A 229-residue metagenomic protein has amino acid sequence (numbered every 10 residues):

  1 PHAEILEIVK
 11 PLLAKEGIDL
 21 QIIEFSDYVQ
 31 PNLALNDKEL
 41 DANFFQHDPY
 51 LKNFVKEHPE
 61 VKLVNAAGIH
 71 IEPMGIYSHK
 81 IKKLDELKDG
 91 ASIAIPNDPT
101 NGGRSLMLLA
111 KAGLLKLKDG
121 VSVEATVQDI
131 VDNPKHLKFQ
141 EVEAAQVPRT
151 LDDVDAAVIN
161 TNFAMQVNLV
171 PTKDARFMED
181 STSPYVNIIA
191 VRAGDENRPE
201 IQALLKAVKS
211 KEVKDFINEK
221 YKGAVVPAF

Functional and structural regions predicted by a protein language model:
P1-V9, S26-Q30: Extracytoplasmic "Venus flytrap"
I22-L33, V121-R149: Short helix-initiation/N-cap motifs at beta->coil->alpha
Y28-P59, K82, A164-N168: Pocket-flanking alpha-helical
N36-Q46, A91, L114, K135-K138 (+1 more regions): Alpha-to-beta junction loops
N53-A66, K80-I81, D153, V158 (+1 more regions): Ligand-binding "clamshell"
A66-L115, K214: A conserved helix-loop-strand patch within extracytoplasmic ligand-binding domains of the periplasmic binding
P73-L84, V186-R198: A bilobed periplasmic-binding-protein/Venus flytrap-type ligand-binding module shared by bacterial periplasmic
N101-A110, V208-A228: Periplasmic-binding protein-like
